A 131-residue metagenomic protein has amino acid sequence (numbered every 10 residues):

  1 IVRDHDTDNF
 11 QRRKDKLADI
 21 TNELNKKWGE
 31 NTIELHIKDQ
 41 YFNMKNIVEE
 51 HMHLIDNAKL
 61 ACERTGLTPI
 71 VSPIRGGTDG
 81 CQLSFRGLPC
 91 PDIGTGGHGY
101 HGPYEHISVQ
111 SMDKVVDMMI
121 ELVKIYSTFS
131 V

Functional and structural regions predicted by a protein language model:
I1-V131: Metal-dependent amide/peptide-bond hydrolase catalytic core, centered on the "pita-bread" metallohydrolase fold
